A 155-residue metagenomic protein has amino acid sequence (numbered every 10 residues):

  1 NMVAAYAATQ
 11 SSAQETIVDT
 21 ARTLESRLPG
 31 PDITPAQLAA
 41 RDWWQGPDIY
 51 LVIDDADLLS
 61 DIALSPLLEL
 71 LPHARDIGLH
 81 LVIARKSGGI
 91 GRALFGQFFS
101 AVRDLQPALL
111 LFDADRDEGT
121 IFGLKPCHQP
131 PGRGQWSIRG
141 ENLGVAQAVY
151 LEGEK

Functional and structural regions predicted by a protein language model:
N1-L110, A114: P-loop NTPase catalytic phosphate-binding loop
A39-A40, E118, G132: Acidic, low-complexity intrinsically disordered regions
S60-D61, T120, V145-A146: Short helix/loop capping segments that flank catalytic or ligand/cofactor-binding pockets
S65, A108, P130-K155: Conserved P-loop NTPase motor module
A74, A84, L124, A148-V149: Small-side-chain structural scaffolding
F122-P130: Short, surface-exposed amphipathic charged segments that create phosphate/polyanion-binding patches used for binding
